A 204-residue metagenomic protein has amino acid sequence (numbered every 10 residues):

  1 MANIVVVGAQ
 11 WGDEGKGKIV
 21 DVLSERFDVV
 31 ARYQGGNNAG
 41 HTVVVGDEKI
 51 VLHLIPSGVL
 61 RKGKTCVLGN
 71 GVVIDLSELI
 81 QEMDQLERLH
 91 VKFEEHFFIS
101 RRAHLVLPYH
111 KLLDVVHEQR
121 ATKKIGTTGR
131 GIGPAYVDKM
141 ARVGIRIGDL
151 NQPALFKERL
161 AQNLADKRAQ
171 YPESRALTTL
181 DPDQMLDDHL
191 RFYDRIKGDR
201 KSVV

Functional and structural regions predicted by a protein language model:
A2-G35: N-terminal phosphate-binding or glycine-rich loops at protein starts, especially the Walker A/P-loop of NTPases
Q34-D183: Glycine-rich nucleotide/cofactor/substrate-binding loop typically near the N-terminus or early in the first domain
T178-G198: Amphipathic alpha-helical
V203-V204: Conserved small/polar residues in nucleotide/adenosyl-binding loops
